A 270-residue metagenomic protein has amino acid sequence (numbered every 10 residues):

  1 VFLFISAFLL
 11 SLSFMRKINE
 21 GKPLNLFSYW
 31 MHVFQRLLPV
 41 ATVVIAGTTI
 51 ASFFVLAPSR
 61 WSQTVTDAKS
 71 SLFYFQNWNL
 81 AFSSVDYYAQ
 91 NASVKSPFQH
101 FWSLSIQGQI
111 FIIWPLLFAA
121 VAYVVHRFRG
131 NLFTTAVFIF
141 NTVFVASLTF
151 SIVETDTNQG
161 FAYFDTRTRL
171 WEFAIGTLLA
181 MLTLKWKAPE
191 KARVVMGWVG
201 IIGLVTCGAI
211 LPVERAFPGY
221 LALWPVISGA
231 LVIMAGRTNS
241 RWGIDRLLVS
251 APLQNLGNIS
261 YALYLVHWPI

Functional and structural regions predicted by a protein language model:
V1-I270: Membrane-interface helix/loop caps of multi-pass membrane proteins
